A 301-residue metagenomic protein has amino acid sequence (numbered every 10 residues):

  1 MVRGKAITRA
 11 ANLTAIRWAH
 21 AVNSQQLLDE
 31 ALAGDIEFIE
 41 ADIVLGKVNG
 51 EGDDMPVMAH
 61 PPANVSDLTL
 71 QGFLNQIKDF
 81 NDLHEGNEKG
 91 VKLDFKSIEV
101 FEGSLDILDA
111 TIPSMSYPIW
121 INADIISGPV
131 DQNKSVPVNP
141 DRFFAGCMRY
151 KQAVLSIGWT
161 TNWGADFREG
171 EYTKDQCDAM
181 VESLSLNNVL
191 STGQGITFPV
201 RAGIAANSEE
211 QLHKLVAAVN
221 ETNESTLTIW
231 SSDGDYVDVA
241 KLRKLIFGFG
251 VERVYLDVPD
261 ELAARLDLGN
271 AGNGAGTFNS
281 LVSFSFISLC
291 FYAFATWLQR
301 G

Functional and structural regions predicted by a protein language model:
M1-G274, T296-W297: Phosphate-group recognition and catalysis centered on beta-loop-alpha active-site segments
D267-I287: C-terminal GPI-anchoring signal of eukaryotic secretory precursors
L281-Q299: Terminal signal-anchor or tail-anchor transmembrane helices that tether membrane-associated enzymes to cellular
